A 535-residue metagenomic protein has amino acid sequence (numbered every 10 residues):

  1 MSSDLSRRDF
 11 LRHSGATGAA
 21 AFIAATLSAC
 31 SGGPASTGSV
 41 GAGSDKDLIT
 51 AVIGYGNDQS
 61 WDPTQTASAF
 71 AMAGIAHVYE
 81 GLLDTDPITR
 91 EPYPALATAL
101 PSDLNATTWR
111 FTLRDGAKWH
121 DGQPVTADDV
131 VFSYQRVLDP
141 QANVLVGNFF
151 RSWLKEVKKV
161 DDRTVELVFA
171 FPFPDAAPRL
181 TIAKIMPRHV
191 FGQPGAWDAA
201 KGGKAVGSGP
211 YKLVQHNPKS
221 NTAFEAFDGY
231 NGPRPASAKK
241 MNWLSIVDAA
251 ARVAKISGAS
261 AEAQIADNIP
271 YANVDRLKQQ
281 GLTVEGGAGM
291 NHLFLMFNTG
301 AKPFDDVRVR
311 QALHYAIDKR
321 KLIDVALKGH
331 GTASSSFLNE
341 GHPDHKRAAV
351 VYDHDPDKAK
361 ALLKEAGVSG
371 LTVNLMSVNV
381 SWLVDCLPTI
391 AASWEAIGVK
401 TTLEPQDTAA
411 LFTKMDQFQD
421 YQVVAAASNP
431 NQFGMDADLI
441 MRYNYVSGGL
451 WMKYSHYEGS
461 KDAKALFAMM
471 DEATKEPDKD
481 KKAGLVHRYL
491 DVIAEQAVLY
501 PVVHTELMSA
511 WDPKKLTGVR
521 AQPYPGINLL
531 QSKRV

Functional and structural regions predicted by a protein language model:
V52-L104, Q135, V206-G207: N-terminal lobe/hinge region of extracytoplasmic solute-binding protein
P87, E91, T181-A236, K240 (+1 more regions): Gly/Pro-rich hinge or "lid" segments in bacterial periplasmic/extracellular proteins
T112, N148-F191, Q215: Surface-exposed binding/hinge segments that line and control ligand-binding clefts or catalytic entry sites
T126-S133, D162-V168, G209-P210, S237-K240 (+5 more regions): Alpha-helical secondary-structure segments
V137, G147, E156-K158, V214-E225 (+1 more regions): Extracellular/periplasmic solute-recognition and catalytic clefts
K328, T332-E365, W382-D385: Structural transition elements
K400-P405, A409-L411, I440-D512: Extracytoplasmic/peripheral linker and loop segments enriched in polar/acidic and small residues with frequent Thr/Pro
S509-V535: Long beta-strand-rich cores associated with HINT superfamily self-processing modules
